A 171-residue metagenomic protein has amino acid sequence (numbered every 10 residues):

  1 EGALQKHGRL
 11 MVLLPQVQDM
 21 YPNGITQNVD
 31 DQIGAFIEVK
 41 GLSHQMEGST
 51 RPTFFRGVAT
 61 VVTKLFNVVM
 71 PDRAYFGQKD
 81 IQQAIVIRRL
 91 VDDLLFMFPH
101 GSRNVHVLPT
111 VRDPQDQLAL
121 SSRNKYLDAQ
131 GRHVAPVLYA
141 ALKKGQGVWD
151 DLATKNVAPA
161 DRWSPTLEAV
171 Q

Functional and structural regions predicted by a protein language model:
E1-Q171: Nucleotidyltransferase catalytic core that binds NTPs
